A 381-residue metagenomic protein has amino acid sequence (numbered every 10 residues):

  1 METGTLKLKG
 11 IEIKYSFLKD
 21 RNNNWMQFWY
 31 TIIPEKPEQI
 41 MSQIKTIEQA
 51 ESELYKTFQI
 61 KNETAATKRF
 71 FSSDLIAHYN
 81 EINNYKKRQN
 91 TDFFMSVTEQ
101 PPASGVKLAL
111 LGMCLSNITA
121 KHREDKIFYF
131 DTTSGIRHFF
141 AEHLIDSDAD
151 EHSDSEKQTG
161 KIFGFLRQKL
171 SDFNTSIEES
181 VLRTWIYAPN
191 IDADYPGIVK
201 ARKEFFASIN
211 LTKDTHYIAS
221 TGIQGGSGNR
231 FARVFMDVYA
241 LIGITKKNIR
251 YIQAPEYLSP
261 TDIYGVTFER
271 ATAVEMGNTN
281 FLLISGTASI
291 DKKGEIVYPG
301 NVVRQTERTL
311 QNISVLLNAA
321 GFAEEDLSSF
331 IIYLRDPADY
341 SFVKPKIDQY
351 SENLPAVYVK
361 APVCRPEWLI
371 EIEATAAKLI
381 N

Functional and structural regions predicted by a protein language model:
M1-N381: N-terminal presequence-like segments and the immediate start of the first folded domain
